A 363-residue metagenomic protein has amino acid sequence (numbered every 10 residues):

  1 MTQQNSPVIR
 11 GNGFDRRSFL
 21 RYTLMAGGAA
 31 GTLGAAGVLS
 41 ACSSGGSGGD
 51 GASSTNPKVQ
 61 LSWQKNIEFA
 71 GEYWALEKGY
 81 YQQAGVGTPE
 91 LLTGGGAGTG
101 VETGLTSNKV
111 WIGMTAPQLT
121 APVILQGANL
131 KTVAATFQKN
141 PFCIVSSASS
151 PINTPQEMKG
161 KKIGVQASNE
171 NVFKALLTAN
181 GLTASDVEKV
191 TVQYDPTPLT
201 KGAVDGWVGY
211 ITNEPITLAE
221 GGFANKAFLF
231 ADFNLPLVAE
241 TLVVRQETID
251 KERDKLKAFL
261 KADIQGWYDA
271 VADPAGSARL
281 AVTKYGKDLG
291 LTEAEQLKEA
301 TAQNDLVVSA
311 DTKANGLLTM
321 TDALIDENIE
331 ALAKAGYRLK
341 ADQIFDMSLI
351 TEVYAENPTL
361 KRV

Functional and structural regions predicted by a protein language model:
M1-S18, A26-G37, A41: N-terminal secretory signal peptides
A26, G48-V192, T197-K201, D205-G209 (+1 more regions): Short, glycine-/small- and polar/acidic-enriched structural segments that line small-molecule recognition paths
V38-A52: Bacterial lipoprotein signal-peptidase II cleavage site
K65-N66, G94, G98, F137 (+9 more regions): Solvent-exposed, acidic/flexible segments
P89-A97, D232, E295-A302, D342-P358: Short linear loop/turn motifs
Q118, D195-G290: Pocket-lining segment of extracytoplasmic ligand-binding domains
E252-A335: Secondary-structure end/capping motifs
I325-V363: Conserved C-terminal helix/tail region of periplasmic/extracytoplasmic solute-binding proteins
